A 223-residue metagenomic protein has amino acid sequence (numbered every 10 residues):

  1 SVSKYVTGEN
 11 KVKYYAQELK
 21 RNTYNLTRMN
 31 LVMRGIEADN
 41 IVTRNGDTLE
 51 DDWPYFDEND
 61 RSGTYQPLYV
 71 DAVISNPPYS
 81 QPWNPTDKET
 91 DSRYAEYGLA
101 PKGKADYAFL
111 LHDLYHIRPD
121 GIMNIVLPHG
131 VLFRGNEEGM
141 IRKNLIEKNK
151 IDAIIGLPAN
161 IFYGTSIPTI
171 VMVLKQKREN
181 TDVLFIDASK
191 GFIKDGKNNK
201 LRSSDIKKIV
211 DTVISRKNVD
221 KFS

Functional and structural regions predicted by a protein language model:
S1-E9: Conserved SAM-binding loop of SAM-dependent methyltransferases across substrates and taxa, primarily the Class I
V6, G35, L145: Active-site catalytic pocket residues across diverse enzymes, especially alpha/beta-hydrolases
E9, A38, T165-I167: Short, solvent-exposed loop/turn segments at the edges of secondary structure
K13-E18: Conserved SAM-binding motif I beta-strand of class I
N22: Conserved Rossmann-like nucleotide-cofactor binding loop
L26-T64: S-adenosyl-L-methionine
D51, D57-D60, T64-S223: A conserved structural/catalytic subdomain of Rossmann-like adenosyl-cofactor enzymes
